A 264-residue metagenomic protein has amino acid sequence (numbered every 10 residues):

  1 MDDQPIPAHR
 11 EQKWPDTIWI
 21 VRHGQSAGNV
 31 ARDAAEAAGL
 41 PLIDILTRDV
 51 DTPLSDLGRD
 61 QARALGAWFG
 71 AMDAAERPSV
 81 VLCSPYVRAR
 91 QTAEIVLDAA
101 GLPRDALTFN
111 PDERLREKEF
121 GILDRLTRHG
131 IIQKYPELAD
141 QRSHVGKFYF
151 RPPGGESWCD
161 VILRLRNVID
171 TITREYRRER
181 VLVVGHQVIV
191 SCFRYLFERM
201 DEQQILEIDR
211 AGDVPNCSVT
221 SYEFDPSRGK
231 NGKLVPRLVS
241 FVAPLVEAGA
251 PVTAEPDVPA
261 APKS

Functional and structural regions predicted by a protein language model:
M1-S79, E94, D98, L102 (+1 more regions): An N-terminal RHG(E/S)-centered segment typical of histidine phosphatases
D3-W19, G28, D60-D140, Q203 (+1 more regions): Phosphate-coordination/substrate-recognition cap region in phosphate-metabolizing enzymes
T17-V21, L82, E179-G185: Beta-strand elements within well-structured catalytic alpha/beta cores of enzymes that handle phosphate/sulfate esters
H23, E113, H186: Active-site glycine-centered loops adjacent to acidic/histidine catalytic or metal-binding residues that shape
G24, L115-E117, T220, D225 (+1 more regions): Short, solvent-exposed coil/turn elements at secondary-structure transition points
A27-P53, A99-R166, R210, S240 (+2 more regions): Phosphate-handling substructures
R63-A71, L97, I162, R166-R174 (+1 more regions): Generic structural signal for well-ordered alpha-helical scaffold segments
R90, R166-N231: Active-site-adjacent alpha-helix immediately C-terminal to a catalytic or transition-state-stabilizing loop
